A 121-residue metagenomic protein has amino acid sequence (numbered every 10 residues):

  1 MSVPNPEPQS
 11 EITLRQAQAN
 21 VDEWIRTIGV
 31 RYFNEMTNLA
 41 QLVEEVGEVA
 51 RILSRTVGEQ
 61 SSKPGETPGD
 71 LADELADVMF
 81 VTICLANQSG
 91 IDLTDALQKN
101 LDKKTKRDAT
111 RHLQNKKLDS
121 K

Functional and structural regions predicted by a protein language model:
S2-L75, M79-K121: Flexible "arm" and connector segments at domain edges
